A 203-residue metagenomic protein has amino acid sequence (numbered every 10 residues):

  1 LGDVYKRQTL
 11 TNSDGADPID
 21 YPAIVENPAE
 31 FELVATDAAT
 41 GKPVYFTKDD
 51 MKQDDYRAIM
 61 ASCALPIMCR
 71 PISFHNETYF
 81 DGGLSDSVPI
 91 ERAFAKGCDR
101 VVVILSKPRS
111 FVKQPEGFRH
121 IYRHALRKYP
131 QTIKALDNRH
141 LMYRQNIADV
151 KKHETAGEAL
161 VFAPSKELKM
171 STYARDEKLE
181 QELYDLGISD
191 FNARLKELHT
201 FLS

Functional and structural regions predicted by a protein language model:
D3-S203: Patatin-like phospholipase
